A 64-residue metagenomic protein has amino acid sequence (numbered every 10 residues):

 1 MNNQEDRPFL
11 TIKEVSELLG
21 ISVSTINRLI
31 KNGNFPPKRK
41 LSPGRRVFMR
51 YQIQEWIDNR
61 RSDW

Functional and structural regions predicted by a protein language model:
M1-P8: A detector for short, charged/polar N-terminal pre-domain segments
E5, R39-L41, E55: Intrinsic disorder/low-complexity segments enriched in polar/small residues
I12, L19-V47, R61: Major-groove DNA-recognition helix of helix-turn-helix-type DNA-binding domains
E14, Q52: Ca2+-coordinating acidic residues in Ca2+-binding motifs
E17-L18, E55: Short, solvent-exposed alpha-helical surface patches in well-structured domains
Q54-W64: A short, Lys/Arg-enriched interface patch at domain edges and termini
